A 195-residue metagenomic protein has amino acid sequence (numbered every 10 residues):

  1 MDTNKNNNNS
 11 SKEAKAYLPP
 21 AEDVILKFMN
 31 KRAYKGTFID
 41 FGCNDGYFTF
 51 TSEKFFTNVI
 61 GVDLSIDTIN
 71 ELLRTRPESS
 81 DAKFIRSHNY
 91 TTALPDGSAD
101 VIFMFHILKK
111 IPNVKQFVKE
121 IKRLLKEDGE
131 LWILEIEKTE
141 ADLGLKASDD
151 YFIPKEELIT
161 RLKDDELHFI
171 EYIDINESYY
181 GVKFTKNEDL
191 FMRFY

Functional and structural regions predicted by a protein language model:
N4-K5, N9-L18, E130-K183: C-terminal alpha-helical "lid/dimerization" subdomain adjacent to the S-adenosyl-L-methionine
Y17-G36: Conserved alpha-helix/loop element of class I SAM-dependent methyltransferases that forms part of the SAM/SAH-binding
I39, N44-T91: Class I SAM-dependent methyltransferase SAM/SAH-binding core
Y90-I102: A short acidic, Gly/Pro-enriched loop at the edge of an enzyme's catalytic core that lines a small-molecule cofactor
D100-N113: A short SAM/SAH-binding and catalytic strip from SAM-dependent methyltransferases
K115-E130: A short glycine-rich, Lys/Arg-flanked "PGG" loop and its adjoining helix->strand segment in the class I
K183-Y195: C-terminal lobe and adjacent flexible extensions of AdoMet/dcAdoMet transferase-like proteins
